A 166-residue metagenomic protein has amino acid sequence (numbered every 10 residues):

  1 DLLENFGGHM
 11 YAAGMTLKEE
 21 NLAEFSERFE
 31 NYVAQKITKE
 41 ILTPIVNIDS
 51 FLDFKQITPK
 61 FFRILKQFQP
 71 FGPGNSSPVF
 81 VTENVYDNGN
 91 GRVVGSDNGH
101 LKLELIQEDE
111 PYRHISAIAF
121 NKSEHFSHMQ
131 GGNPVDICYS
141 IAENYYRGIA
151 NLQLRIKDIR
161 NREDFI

Functional and structural regions predicted by a protein language model:
D1-I166: Acidic, two-metal ion nucleic-acid-processing modules in DNA metabolism proteins
